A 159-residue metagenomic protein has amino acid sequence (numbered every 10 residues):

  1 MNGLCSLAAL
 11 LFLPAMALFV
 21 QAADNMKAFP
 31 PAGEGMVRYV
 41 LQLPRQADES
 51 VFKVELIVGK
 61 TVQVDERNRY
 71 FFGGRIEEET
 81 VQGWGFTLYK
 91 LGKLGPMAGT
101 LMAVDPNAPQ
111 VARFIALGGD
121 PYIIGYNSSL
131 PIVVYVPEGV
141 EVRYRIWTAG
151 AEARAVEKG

Functional and structural regions predicted by a protein language model:
M1-L7: Positively charged n-region of N-terminal signal peptides that target proteins for export
L7-A17: Bacterial N-terminal signal peptides
Q21-D65: N-terminal export/targeting and maturation segments
G33-G35, D48-S50, G83, Y126-S128 (+1 more regions): Solvent-exposed loop and beta-edge segments used for protein-protein assembly and interaction
A47-E49, T80, V140-V142: A short beta-turn/strand-edge loop motif at beta-sheet boundaries
S50-G119, I124: Mature extracytoplasmic domains of secretory-pathway proteins
G125-G159: C-terminal partner/receptor-binding element of secreted or periplasmic proteins
